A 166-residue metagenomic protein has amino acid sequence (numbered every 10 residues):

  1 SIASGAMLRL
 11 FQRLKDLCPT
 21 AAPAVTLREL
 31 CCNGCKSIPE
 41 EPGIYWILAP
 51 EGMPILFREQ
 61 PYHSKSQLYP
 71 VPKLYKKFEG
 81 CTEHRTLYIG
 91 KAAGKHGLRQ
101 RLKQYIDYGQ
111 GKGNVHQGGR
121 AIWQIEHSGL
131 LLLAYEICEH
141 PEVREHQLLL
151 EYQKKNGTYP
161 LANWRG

Functional and structural regions predicted by a protein language model:
S1-G166: Boundary/linker segments flanking structured domains
